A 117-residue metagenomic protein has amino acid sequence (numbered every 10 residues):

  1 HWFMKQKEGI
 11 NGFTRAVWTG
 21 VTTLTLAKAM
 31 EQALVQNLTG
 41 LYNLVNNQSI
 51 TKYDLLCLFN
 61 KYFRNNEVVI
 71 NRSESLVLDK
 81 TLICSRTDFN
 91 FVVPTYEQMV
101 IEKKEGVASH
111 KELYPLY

Functional and structural regions predicted by a protein language model:
H1, C57, S85: Active-site phosphate/pyrophosphate- and oxyanion-stabilizing loops and adjacent acidic/basic residues in soluble
H1-W18, T23-T25: NAD(P)-dependent short-chain dehydrogenase/reductase
W18, N47-I50, G106: Short, solvent-exposed loop/turn segments at secondary-structure junctions
G20-V21, I50, L82, P94: Residue-level signal for the nucleotide or nucleotide-sugar donor/cofactor binding architecture
L26, M30, L44, L55 (+2 more regions): Non-catalytic, hydrophobic alpha-helical segments
A29-L82, E112-P115: Mid/C-terminal beta-alpha module of Rossmann-like enzyme folds, strongest in SDR-family dehydrogenases/epimerases
T81-N90: Short, surface-exposed amphipathic charged segments that create phosphate/polyanion-binding patches used for binding
P94-Y117: Amphipathic terminal alpha-helices
